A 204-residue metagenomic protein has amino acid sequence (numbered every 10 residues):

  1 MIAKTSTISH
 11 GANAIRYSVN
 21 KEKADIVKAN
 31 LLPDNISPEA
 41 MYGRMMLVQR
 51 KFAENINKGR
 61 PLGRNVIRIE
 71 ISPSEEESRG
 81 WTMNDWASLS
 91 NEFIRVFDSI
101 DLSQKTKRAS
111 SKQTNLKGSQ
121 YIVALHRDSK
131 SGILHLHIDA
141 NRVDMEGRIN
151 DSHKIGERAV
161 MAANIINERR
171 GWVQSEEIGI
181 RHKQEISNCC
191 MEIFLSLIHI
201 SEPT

Functional and structural regions predicted by a protein language model:
M1-L197, S201: N-terminal nicking endonuclease/strand-transfer module with a His-rich metal-binding environment and a catalytic Tyr
T204: Ser/Thr-centric signal marking residues that sit in or immediately flank functional binding/regulatory motifs
